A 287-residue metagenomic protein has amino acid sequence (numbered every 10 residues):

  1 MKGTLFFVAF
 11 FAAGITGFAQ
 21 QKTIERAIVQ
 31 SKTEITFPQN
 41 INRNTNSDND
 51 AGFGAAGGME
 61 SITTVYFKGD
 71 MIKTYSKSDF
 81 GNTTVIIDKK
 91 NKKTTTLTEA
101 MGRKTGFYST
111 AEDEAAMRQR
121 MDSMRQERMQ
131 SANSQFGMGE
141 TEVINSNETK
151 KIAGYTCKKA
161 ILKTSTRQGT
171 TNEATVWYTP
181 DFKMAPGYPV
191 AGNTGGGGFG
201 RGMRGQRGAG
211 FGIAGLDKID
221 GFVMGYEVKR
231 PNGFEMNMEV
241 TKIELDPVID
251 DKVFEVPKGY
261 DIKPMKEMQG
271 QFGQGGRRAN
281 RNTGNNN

Functional and structural regions predicted by a protein language model:
M1-I24, R278: Bacterial Sec-dependent N-terminal signal peptides
Q21-N287: Extended soluble regions of mature proteins
